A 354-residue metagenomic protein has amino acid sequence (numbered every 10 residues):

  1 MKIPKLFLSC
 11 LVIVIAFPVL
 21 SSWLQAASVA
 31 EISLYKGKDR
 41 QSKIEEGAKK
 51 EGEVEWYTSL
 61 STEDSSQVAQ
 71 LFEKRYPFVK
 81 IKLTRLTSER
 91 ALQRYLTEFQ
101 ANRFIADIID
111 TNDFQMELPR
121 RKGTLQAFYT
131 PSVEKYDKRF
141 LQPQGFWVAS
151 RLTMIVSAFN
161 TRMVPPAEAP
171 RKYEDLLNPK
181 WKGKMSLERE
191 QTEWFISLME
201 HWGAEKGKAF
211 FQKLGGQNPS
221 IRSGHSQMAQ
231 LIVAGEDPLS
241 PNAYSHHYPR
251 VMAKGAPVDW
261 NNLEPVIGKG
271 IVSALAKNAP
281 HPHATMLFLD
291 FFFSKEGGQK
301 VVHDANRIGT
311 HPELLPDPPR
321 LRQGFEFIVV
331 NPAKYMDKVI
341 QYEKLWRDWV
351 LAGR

Functional and structural regions predicted by a protein language model:
S9-S22: Bacterial N-terminal signal peptides
V29-Q41, K49-Q67: Extracytoplasmic "Venus flytrap"
E55-Q70, I81-F99, F104-E236: Extracytoplasmic ligand-binding site segments that recognize negatively charged/polar headgroups
Q115-L118, P238-P257: A ligand-binding cleft/hinge motif common to bilobed small-molecule-binding domains
K138, L152-I155, F211-G215, P219-R222 (+2 more regions): Periplasmic-binding protein-like
V156-M163, M199-H201, K269-H281, F292 (+1 more regions): A bilobed periplasmic-binding-protein/Venus flytrap-type ligand-binding module shared by bacterial periplasmic
W181-E190, F292-P316: Periplasmic-binding protein-like
P316-R354: Extracellular/periplasmic bilobal clamshell ligand-binding domains
